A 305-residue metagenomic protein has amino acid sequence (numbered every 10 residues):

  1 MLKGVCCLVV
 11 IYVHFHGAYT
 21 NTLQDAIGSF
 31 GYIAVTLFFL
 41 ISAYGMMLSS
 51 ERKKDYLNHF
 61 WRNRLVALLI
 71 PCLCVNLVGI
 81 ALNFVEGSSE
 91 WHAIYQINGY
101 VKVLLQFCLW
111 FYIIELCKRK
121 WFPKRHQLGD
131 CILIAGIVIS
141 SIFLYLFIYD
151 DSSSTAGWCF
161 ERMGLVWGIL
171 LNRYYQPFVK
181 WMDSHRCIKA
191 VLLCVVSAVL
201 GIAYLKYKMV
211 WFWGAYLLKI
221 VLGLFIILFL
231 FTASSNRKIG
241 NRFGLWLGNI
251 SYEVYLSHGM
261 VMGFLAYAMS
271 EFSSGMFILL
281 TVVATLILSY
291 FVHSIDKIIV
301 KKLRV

Functional and structural regions predicted by a protein language model:
M1-F143, S184-C187, K238, L245 (+2 more regions): Membrane-cytosol interface segments of multi-pass membrane proteins, especially ER/Golgi lipid-handling enzymes
H14, Y255-H258: Histidine-centered divalent metal-coordination motifs
F143-W246, E253, M260, F264-A268 (+1 more regions): Alpha-helical transmembrane segments and terminal signal-anchor/GPI-anchor hydrophobic tails, characterized by long
